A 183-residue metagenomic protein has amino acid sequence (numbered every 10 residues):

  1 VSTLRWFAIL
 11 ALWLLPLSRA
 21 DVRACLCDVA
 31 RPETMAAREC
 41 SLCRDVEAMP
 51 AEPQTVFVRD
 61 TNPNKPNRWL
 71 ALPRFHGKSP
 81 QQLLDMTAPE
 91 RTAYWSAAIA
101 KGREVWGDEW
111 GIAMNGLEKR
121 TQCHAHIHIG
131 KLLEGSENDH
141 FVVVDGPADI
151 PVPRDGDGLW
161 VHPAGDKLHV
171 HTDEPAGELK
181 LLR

Functional and structural regions predicted by a protein language model:
V1-F7: Bacterial N-terminal signal peptides that target proteins for export
F7-P16: Bacterial N-terminal signal peptides
S18-R183: HIT superfamily nucleotide-processing domains
